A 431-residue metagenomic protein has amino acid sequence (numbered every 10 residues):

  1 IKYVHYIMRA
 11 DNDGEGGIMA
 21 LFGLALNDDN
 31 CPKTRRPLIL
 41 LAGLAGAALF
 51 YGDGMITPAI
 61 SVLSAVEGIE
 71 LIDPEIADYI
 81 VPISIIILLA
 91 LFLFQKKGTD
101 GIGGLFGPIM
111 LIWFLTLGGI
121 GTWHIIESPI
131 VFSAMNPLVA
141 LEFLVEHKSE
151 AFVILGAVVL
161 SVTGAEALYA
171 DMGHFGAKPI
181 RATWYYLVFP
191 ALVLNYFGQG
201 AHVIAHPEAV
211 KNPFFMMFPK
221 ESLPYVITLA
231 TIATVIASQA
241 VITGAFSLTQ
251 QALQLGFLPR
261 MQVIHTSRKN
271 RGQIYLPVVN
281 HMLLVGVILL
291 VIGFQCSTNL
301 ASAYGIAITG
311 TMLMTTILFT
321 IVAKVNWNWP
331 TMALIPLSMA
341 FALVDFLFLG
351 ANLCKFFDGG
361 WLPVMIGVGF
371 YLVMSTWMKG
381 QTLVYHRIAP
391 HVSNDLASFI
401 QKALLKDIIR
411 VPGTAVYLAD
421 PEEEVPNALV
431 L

Functional and structural regions predicted by a protein language model:
I1-L431: The structured alpha-helical core of multi-pass membrane proteins
